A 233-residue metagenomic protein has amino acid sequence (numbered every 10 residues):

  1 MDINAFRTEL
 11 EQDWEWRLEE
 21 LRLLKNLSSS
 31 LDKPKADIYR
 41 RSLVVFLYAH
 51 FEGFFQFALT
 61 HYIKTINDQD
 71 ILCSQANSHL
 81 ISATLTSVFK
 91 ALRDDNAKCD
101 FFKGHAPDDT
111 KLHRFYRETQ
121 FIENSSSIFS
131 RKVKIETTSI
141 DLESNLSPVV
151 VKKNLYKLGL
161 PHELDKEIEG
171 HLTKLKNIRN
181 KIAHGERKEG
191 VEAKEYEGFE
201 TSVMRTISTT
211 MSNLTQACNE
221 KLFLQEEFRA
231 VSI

Functional and structural regions predicted by a protein language model:
M1-R22, L142-I233: Polyanionic, low-complexity intrinsically disordered segments
M1-S42, L59-Y62, Q69, C73-S82: Charged alpha-helical initiation segments
L27, L31, K64, I71-L72 (+7 more regions): Short, surface-exposed, charged/polar-biased interaction segments
L43, L47, E200-V203: Short amphipathic alpha-helical coiled-coil/interface segments
V44, E52-G53: Long, contiguous alpha-helical bundle segments
L47, L59-P161: Helix-loop junctions and short alpha-helical segments
Y48-A49, N180: Short alpha-helical basic/polar micro-motif
